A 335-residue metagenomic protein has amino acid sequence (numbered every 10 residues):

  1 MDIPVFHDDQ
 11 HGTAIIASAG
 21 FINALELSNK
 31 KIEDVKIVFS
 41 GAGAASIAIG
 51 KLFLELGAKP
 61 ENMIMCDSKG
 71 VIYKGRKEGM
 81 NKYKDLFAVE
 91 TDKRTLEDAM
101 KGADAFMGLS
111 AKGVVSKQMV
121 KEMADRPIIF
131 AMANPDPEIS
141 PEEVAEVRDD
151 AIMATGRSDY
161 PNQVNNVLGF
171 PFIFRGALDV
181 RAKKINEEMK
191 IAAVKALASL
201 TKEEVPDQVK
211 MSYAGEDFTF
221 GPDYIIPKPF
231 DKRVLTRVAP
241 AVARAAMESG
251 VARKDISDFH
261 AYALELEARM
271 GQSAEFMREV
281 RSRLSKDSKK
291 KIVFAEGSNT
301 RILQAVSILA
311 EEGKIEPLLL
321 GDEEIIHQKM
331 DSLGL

Functional and structural regions predicted by a protein language model:
M1, G70-K74, F230, V234-L264 (+1 more regions): Terminal amphipathic helices with adjacent charged low-complexity linkers/tails
P4-G12, I22-K30, D34, A133-A239 (+1 more regions): Adenosine-phosphate binding glycine-rich loop
H7-A111, L303, E316-G334: Glycine-rich phosphate/diphosphate-binding loop of Rossmann-like nucleotide-binding domains
K36-S46, C66-G70, V209-F220, S257-E265: A glycine-rich phosphate-binding loop feature that marks nucleotide/adenosyl-phosphate handling sites
K84-I152, R157-D159: Rossmann-like adenosine-cofactor binding region
D255-R283: Long, charged amphipathic helices and adjacent flexible linkers at domain junctions
D287-I302: Short, glycine-rich nucleotide/cofactor-binding loops
